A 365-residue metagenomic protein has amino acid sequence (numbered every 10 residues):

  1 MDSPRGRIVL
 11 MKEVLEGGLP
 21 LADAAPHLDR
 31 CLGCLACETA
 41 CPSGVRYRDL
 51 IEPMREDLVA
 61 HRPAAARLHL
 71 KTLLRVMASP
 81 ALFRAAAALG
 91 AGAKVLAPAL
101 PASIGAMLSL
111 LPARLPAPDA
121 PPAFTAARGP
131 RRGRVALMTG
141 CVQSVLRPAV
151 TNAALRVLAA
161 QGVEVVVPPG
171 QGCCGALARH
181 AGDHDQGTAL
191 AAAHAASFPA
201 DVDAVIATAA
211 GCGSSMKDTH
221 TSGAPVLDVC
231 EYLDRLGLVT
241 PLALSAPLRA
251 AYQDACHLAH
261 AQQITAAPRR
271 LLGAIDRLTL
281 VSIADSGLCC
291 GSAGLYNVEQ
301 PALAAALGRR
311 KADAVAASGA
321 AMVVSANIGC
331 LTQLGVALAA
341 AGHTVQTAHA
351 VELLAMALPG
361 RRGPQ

Functional and structural regions predicted by a protein language model:
M1, R5, V9-L21, L137 (+1 more regions): Signature of N-terminal electron-transfer/Fe-S-associated modules in redox systems
M1-E13, A25, R30, C34-D57 (+2 more regions): Iron-sulfur cluster-binding cysteine motifs and their immediate structural context in ferredoxin-like electron-transfer
K12-P26, D119-R132: Active-site-flanking structural segment that lines cofactor/substrate pockets
L19-P20, C37, R46, V239: Conserved hydrophobic residue
Y47-Q365: Iron-sulfur cluster-binding electron-transfer modules in prokaryotic oxidoreductases
